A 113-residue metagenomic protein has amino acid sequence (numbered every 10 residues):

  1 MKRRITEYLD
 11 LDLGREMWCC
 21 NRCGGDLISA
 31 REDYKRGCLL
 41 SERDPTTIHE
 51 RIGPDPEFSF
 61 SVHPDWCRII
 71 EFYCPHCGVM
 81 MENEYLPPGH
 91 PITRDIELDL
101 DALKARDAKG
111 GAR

Functional and structural regions predicted by a protein language model:
M1-L11, P87-R113: Short, intrinsically disordered terminal segments enriched in charged and Pro/Gly residues
M1-W18, I52-S61: Short Cys/His-rich Zn2+-coordinating modules
L13-E16, C67-I70, I96: Short metal-coordination and nucleic-acid-contact micro-motifs, chiefly zinc-binding Cys/His arrays
M17-N21, D26-A30, Y34, I69-F72 (+1 more regions): Short, structured motif recognition centered on aromatic/hydrophobic residues
C20, E42-D44, I70-V79, R94: Cysteine-rich micro-motifs
K35-T46, G89-L98: Short cysteine/histidine-rich metal-coordination sites, predominantly Zn2+-binding motifs
I48-H63, L103-R113: Short Fe-S-cluster ligation motifs
R51-P87: Short, solvent-exposed interaction modules
